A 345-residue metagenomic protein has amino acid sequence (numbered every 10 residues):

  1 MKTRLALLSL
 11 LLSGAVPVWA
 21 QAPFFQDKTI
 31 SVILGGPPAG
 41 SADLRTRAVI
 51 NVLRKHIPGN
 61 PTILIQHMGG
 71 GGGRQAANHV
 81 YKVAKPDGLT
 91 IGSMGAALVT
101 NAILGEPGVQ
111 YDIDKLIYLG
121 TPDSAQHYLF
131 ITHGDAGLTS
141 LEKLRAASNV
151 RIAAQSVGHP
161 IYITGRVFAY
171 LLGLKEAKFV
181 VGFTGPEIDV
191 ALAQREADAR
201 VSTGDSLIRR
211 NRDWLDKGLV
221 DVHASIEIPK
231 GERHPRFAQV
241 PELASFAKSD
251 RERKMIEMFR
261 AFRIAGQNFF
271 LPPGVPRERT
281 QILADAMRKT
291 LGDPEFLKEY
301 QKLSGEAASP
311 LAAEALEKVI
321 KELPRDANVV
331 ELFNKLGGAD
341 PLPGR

Functional and structural regions predicted by a protein language model:
A6-P17: Bacterial N-terminal signal peptides
A20-Y118, I161, L171-W214, L291-P310 (+1 more regions): N-terminal (or domain-start) structured segment
K28-P38, K143-I161, A197-D198, D221 (+1 more regions): Short loop->beta-strand "edge-of-pocket" segments that line small-molecule binding or catalytic clefts across diverse
P37-A39, A96, H133-L138, Q155-P160 (+3 more regions): Short coil/turn segments
L89-G92, V109-L129, R151-A153, D221 (+1 more regions): A structural signal for short loop-to-beta-strand junctions that line the ligand-binding cleft of periplasmic/secreted
I103, G120-A146, H223-A238, S245 (+1 more regions): Hydrophobic/proline-rich hinge and linker segments of small-molecule sensing/allosteric domains, predominantly
P122-G134, R151-A169: Extracytoplasmic ligand-binding site segments that recognize negatively charged/polar headgroups
R210-L291, A339-R345: C-terminal lobe and pocket-closing loops of periplasmic/extracytoplasmic Venus-flytrap solute-binding proteins
